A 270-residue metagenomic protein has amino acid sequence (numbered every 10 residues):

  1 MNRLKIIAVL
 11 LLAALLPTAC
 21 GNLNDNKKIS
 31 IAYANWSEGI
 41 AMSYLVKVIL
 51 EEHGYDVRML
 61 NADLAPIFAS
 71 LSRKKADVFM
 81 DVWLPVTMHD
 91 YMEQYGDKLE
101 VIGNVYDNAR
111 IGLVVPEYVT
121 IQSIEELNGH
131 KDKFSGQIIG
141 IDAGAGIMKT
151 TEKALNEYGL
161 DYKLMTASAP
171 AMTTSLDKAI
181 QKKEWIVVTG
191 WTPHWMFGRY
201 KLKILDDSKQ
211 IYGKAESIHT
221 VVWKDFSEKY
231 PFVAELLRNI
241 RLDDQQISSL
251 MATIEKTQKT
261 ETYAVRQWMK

Functional and structural regions predicted by a protein language model:
L16-A19: C-terminal motif of bacterial Sec signal peptides marking the signal peptidase cleavage site
D25-E38, L50, Y55-L60, S135-I139 (+1 more regions): Short, well-ordered beta-strand elements
W36-S37, R58-S70, L164-S175: Short helix-initiation/N-cap motifs at beta->coil->alpha
S43, D63-D97, T174-S175, W195-K201: Pocket-flanking alpha-helical
L45-H53, G129-L164, Q267-K270: Ligand-binding cleft/hinge of the Venus flytrap
A76-M80, G146-Q210: Ligand-binding pocket segment of bilobal, Venus flytrap-like solute-binding proteins
D97-G144: A conserved helix-loop-strand patch within extracytoplasmic ligand-binding domains of the periplasmic binding
V105-G112, P170, P193-D244: Periplasmic-binding protein-like
